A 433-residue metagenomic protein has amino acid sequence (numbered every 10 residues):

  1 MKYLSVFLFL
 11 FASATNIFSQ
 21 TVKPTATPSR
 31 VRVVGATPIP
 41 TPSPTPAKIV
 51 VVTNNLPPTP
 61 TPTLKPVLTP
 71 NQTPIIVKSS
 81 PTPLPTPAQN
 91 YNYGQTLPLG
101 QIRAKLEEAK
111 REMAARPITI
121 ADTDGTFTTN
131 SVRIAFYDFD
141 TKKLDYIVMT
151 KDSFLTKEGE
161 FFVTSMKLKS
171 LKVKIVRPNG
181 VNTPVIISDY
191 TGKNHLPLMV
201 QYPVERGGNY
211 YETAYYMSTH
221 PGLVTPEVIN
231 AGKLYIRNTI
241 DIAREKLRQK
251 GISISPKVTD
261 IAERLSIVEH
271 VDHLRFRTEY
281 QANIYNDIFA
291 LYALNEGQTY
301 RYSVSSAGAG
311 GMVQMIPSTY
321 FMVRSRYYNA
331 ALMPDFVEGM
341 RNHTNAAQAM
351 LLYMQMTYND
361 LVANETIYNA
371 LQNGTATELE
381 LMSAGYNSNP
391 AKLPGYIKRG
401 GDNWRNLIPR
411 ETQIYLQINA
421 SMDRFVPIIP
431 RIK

Functional and structural regions predicted by a protein language model:
M1-L8: Sec-dependent signal peptide recognition, specifically the positively charged N-region followed immediately by
Y3, A14, F18-S306, A330 (+4 more regions): Cell-wall glycan-active module
G311-Q314, G385: Structural recognition of the beta-strand scaffold that forms the well-ordered cores of secreted hydrolase catalytic
M315, S325-N329: Short acidic, low-complexity segments enriched in Ser/Thr/Gly/Pro
S318-M322, M333-E338: Extended amphipathic alpha-helical interaction segments
M322-V323, Y396: Residues that scaffold the ATP/ADP-binding catalytic core of kinase and kinase-like folds
